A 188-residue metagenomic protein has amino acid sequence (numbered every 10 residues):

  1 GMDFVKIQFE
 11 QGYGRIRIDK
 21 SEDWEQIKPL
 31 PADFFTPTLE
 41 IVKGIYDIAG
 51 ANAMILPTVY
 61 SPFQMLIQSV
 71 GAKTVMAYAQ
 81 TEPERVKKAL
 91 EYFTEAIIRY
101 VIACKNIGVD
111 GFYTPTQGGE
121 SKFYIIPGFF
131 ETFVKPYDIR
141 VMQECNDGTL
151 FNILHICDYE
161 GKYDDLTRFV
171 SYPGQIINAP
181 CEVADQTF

Functional and structural regions predicted by a protein language model:
G1-L30, G44-D47, N52: A contiguous, low-structure linker/loop signature
P29-F188: Active-site loop segments of alpha/beta catalytic cores
